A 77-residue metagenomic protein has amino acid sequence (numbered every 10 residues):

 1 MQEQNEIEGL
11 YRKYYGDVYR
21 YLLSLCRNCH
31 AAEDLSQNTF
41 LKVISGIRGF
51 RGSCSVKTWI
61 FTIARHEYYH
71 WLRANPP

Functional and structural regions predicted by a protein language model:
M1-R20, S24, E33, I44: A short, charge-rich alpha-helical start-of-domain segment used by transcription regulators
R20, D34-L41, C54-H66: Structural recognition of an alpha-helix C-terminal capping motif at a helix-to-coil junction
Y21, L25, G46, E67 (+1 more regions): Short alpha-helical functional segments enriched in proximate histidine and acidic residues
R27, F40-L41, Y69, P77: Residue-level marker of structural boundaries
R27-N28, S53: Short loop-to-helix capping motifs
G49-R51, R65-P77: Arg/Lys-rich amphipathic alpha helix in sigma70-family domain 2
